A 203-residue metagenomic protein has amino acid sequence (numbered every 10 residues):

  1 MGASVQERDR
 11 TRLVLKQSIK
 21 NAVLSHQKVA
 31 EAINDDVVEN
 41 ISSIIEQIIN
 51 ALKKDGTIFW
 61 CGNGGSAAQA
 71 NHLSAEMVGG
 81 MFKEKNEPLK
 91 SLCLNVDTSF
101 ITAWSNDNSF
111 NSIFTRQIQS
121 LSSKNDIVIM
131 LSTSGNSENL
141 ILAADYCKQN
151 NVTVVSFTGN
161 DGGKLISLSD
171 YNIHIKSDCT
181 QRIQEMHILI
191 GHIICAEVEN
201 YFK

Functional and structural regions predicted by a protein language model:
M1-D36: Generic N-terminal amphipathic, Lys/Arg-enriched alpha-helix
V29, K54-D55, K124, L168: Structured helix-beta-strand junction loops
D36-K54: A short, well-structured juxtamembrane/interface segment
I58-F59, V154: Hydrophobic beta-strand scaffold residues
S66-K203: Glycine-rich phosphate-binding loops that contact phosphosugars or nucleotide phosphates
